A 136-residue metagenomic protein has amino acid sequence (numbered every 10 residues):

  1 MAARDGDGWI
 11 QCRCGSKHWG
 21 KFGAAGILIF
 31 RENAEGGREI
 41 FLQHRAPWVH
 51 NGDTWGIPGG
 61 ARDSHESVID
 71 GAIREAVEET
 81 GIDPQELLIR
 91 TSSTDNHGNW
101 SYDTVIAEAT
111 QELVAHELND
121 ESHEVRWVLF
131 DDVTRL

Functional and structural regions predicted by a protein language model:
M1-A34: Acidic, metal-coordinating catalytic segment for phosphate/diphosphate chemistry, firing primarily on the Nudix
W19-F22, E35, H50, H97-W100 (+1 more regions): A generic fold-level signal
W19-G20, T54, V125: A residue-level structural signature of the nucleotidyltransferase/glycosyltransferase Rossmann-like core
G23-A25, R38, Y102-D103, H123: Change "...and in nucleic-acid phosphodiester-cleaving endonucleases..." to "...and in nucleic-acid processing enzymes
A24, N33, A46-P47, A61 (+2 more regions): Short, flexible active-site-adjacent loop segments at beta-strand->alpha-helix junctions, enriched in small/polar
I29-R31, L42, A107, W127: Conserved hydrophobic "DFG−1" position in protein kinase catalytic cores
E35-E79: Conserved Nudix-box catalytic region and its N-terminal flanking loop in Nudix hydrolases and closely related
G60-L136: Unchanged
